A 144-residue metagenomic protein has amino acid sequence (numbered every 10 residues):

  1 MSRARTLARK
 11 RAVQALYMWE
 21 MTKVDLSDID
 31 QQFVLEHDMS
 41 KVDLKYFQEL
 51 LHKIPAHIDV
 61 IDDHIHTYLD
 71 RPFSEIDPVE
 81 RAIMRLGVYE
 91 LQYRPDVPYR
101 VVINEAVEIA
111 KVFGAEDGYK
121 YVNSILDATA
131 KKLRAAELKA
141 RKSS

Functional and structural regions predicted by a protein language model:
M1-S144: N-terminal interaction/assembly modules
